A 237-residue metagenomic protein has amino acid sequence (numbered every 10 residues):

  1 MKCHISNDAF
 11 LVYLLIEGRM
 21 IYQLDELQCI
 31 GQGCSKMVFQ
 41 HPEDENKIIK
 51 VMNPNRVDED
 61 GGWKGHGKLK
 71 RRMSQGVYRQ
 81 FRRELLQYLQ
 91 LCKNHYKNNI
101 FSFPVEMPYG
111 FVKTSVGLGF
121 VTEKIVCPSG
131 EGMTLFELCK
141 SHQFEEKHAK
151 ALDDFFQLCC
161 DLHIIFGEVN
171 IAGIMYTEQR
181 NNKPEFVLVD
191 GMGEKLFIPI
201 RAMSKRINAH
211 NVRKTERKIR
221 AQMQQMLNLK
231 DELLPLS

Functional and structural regions predicted by a protein language model:
G18-L24: A short, low-complexity linker immediately N-terminal to eukaryotic Hanks-type protein kinase catalytic domains
C29-G31: Protein kinase glycine-rich loop
S35-L89: ATP-binding glycine-rich loop module of kinase domains
Y88-F101: Structural motif at the C-terminus of the N-lobe alphaC helix and the adjacent alphaC-beta4 loop of the Hanks-type
I100-E146: Conserved structural core of kinase catalytic domains
C139-A151, C160-G167, Y176-S237: C-lobe/activation-segment region of protein kinase-like
I171-G173: Catalytic-loop Lys-Pro-X-Asn motif of eukaryotic-like protein kinases
